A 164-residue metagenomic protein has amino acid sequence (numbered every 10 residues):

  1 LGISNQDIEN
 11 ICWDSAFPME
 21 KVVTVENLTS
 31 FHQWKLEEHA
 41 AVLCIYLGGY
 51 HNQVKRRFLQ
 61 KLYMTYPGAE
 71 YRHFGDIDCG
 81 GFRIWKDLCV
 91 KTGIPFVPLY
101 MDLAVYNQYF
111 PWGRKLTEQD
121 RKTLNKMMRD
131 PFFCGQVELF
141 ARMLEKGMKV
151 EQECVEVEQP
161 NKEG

Functional and structural regions predicted by a protein language model:
L1-Y46, H51-M64, G68, G80 (+2 more regions): Nucleic-acid enzyme cleavage-core boundary/entry regions
V42-Y46, E70-F74, F96-L99: Short hydrophobic alpha-helical runs that function as membrane-insertion/retention elements
F74-G80: Extended C-terminal subregions enriched in glycine
T92-I94: Short helix-capping segments at alpha-helix termini
